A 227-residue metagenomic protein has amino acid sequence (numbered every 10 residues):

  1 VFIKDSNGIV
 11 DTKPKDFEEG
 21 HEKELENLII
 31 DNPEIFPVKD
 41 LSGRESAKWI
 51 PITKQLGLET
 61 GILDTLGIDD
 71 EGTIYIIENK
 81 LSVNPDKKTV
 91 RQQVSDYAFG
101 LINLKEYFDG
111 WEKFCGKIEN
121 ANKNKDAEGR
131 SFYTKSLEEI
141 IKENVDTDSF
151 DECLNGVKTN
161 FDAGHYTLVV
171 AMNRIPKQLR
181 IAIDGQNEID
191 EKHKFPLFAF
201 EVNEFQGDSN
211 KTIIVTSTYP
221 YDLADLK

Functional and structural regions predicted by a protein language model:
V1-K227: Charged, terminal alpha-helix-loop-beta segments that serve as non-catalytic nucleic-acid engagement and/or assembly
